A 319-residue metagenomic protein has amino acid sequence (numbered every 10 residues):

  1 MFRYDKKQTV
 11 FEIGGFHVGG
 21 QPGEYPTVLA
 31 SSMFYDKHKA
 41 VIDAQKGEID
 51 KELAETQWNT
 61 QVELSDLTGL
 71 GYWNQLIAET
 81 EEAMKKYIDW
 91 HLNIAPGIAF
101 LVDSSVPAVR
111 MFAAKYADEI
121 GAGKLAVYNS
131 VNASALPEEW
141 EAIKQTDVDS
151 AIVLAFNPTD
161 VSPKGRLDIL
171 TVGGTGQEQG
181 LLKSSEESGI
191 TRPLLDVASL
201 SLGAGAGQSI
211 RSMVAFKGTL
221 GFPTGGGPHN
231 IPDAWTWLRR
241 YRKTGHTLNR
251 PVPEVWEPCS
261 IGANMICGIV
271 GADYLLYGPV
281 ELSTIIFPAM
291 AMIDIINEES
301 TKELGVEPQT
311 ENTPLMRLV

Functional and structural regions predicted by a protein language model:
M1-D5, K124, H246-N249: N-terminal start-of-chain detector that recognizes signal peptides and the immediate post-cleavage beginning
F2, G97, G189-I190: Generic secretory/membrane-interface signal
F2-G19, S31, Y35-D36, L276-V319: Extended, intrinsically disordered, low-complexity segments
K7-G14, T56-Q57, A133-S134, G176-E178 (+2 more regions): Short amphipathic alpha-helical surface micro-motifs
V10-S162, R166-I169: Active-site beta->alpha loop and helix N-cap motifs at the rims of alpha/beta catalytic domains
E141-T301: Catalytic alpha/beta core domains of metabolic enzymes, predominantly
